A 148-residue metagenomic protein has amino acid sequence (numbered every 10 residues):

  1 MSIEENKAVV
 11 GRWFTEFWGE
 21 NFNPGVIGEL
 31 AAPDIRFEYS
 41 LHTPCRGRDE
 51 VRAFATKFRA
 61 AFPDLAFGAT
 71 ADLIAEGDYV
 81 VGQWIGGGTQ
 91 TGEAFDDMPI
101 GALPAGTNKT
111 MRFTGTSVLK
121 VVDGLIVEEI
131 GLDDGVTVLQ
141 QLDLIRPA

Functional and structural regions predicted by a protein language model:
M1-A148: C-terminal and inter-domain tail/linker signature
